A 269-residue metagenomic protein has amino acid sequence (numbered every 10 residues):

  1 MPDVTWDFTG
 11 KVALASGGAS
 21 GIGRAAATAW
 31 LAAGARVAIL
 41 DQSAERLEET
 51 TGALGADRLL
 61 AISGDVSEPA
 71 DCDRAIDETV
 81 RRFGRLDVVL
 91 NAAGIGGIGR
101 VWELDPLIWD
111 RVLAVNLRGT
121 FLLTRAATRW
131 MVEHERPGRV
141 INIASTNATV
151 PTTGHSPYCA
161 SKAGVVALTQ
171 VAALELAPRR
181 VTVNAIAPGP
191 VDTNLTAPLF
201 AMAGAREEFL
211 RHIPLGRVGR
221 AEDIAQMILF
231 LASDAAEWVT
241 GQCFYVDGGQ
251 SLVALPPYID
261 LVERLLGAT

Functional and structural regions predicted by a protein language model:
P2-T5, T240-T269: Short C-terminal tail/terminal secondary-structure segment of NAD(P)H-dependent dehydrogenase/reductase domains
L90, A177, T182, V239-G241: Short, small/polar-rich loop/turn modules that mediate ligand/substrate recognition or access, typified
R100-V101, D105-L113, F209: Substrate-binding pocket helix/loop in short-chain dehydrogenase/reductase
W102, V150-S156, P178, G216 (+1 more regions): Active-site loop immediately N-terminal to the catalytic Tyr-X3-Lys motif of short-chain dehydrogenase/reductase
T124, S161, T169: Active-site helix of classical SDR
R129, L174-P178, E237: Alpha-helical segment proximal to the catalytic Tyr-Lys
S145: Residue(s) in the substrate-gating loop at a strand-loop-helix junction that position the organic substrate next
